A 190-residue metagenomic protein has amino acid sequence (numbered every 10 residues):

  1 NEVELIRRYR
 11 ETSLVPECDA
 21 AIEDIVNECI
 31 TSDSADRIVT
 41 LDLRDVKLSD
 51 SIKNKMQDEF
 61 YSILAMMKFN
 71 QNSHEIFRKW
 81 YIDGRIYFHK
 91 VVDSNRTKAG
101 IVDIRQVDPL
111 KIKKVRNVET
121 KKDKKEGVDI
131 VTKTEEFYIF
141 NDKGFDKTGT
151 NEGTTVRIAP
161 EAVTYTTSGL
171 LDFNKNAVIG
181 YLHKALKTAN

Functional and structural regions predicted by a protein language model:
N1-E23, N27, M67-N190: Structured, contiguous alpha/beta core segments that scaffold functional sites
N1-S62: General N-terminal leader/first-domain-start detector
